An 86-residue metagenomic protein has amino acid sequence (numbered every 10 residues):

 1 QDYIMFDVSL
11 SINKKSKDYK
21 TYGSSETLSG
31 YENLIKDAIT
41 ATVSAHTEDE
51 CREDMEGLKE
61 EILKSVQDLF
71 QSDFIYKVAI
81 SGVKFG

Functional and structural regions predicted by a protein language model:
Q1-R52, E60: Amphipathic, interface-forming alpha-helical segments with heptad-repeat character
S44-G86: Amphipathic, coiled-coil-like alpha-helical scaffolding segments used for oligomerization/assembly
